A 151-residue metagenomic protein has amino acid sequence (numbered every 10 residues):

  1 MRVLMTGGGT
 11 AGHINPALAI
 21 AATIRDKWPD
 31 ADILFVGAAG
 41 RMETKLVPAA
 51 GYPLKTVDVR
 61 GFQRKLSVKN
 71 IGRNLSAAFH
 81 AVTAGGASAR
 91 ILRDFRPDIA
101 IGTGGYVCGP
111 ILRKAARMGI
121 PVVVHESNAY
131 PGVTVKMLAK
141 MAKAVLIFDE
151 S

Functional and structural regions predicted by a protein language model:
V3-T10, D30-T83: Conserved nucleotide-sugar phosphate-binding/catalytic loop shared by glycosyltransferases and other
M5, P53, A116-S151: Active-site-proximal region of nucleotide-activated glycan assembly enzymes, centered on histidine/acidic-rich loops
T10-A11, G105-V107, A129: Residue-level detector of alpha-helix initiation sites
G12, V47, G104, V145: Residue-level signature of catalytic and energy-coupling elements of molecular machines, predominantly ATP/GTP-dependent
H13-R25: Short amphipathic alpha-helix
P16, V36-A39, T103, E126-S127 (+1 more regions): Replace "coordinates the UDP/GDP/TDP-sugar" with "coordinates nucleotide-activated sugar donors
R25-D30, R117-I120: Short helix-capping segments at alpha-helix termini
A87-A100, V107-V123, K136-M141: Glycosyltransferases and closely related glycan-assembly transferases that use nucleotide-activated donors
